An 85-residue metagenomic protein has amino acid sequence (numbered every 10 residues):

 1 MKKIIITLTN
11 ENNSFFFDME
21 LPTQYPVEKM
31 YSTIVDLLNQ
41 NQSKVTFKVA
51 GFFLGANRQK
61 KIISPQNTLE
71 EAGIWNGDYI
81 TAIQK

Functional and structural regions predicted by a protein language model:
K2-K85: Ubiquitin system architectures
